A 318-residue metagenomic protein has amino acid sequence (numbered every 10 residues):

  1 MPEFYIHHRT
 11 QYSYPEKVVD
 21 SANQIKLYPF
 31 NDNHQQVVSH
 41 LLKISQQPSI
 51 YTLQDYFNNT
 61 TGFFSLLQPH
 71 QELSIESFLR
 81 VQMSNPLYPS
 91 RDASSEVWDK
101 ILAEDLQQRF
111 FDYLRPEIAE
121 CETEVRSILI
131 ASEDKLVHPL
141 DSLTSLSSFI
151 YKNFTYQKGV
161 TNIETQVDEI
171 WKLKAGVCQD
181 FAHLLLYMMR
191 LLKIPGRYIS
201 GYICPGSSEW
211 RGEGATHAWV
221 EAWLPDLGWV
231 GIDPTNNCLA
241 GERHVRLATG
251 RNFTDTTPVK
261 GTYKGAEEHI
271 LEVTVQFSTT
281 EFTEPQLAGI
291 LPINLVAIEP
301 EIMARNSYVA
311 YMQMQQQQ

Functional and structural regions predicted by a protein language model:
M1-A175, L191-R197, G201-T216, W223-Q318: Mixed-charge, low-complexity segments
Y187: Surface-exposed charge patches
